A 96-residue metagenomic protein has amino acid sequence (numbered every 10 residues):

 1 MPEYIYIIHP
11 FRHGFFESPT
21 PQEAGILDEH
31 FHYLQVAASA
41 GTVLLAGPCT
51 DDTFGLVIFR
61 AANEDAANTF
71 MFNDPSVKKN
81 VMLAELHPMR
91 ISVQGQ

Functional and structural regions predicted by a protein language model:
M1-Q96: Conserved, structured core segments of small domains
